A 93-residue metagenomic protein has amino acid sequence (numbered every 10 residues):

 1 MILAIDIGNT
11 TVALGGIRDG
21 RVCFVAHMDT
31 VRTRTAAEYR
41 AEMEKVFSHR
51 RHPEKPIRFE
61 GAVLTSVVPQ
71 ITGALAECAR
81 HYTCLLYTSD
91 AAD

Functional and structural regions predicted by a protein language model:
M1, F59-A62: Short active-site oxyanion
I2-E42: Short glycine-rich, Thr/Ser-proximal phosphate-binding strand/loop in the N-terminal lobe of ATP-dependent enzymes
A13, G73-A74: Phosphate- and divalent-cation-binding pockets in alpha/beta enzyme and binding domains that engage nucleotide-derived
M43-E60: Phosphate/pyrophosphate-binding loops at sites that engage ATP/ADP/AMP, CoA/4′-phosphopantetheine, polyphosphate
T65-T72: Glycine-rich phosphate-binding loops at beta-strand->alpha-helix junctions
R80: Nucleotide and nucleotide-moiety/phosphate-recognizing core
T83-L85: A short helix->loop->beta-strand "cap" motif at the edges of active sites that frequently abuts
Y87-D93: Conserved small/polar residues in nucleotide/adenosyl-binding loops
